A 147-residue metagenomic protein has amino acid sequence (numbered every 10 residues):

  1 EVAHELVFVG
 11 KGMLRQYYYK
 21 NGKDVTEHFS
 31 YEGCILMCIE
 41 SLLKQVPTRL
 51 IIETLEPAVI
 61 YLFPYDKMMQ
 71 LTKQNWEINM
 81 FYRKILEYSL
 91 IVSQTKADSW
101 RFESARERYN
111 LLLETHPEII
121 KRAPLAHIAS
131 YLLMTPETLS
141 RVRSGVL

Functional and structural regions predicted by a protein language model:
E1: Short phosphate-coordinating micro-motif centered on Lys-Gly-acidic
H4-R15, E32-G33: Glycine- and acidic-residue-biased ligand/ion/polar-headgroup-sensing regions
F8, T54, R122: Conserved strand-loop elements at the edges of beta-sheets that form or border functional pockets
Y17, C38-I39, Q70-L71, L112 (+1 more regions): Residues that scaffold the ATP/ADP-binding catalytic core of kinase and kinase-like folds
Y18-K23: Cytochrome P450 core scaffold surrounding the K-helix E-X-X-R motif and the conserved "meander" helix-loop region
V25-R83, E87: Cyclic-nucleotide recognition modules
K67, Q74, I78-R83, S89-S93 (+4 more regions): Alpha-helical bundle regulatory/interaction domains
E103-L147: Phosphate-/nucleic-acid-contacting segments
